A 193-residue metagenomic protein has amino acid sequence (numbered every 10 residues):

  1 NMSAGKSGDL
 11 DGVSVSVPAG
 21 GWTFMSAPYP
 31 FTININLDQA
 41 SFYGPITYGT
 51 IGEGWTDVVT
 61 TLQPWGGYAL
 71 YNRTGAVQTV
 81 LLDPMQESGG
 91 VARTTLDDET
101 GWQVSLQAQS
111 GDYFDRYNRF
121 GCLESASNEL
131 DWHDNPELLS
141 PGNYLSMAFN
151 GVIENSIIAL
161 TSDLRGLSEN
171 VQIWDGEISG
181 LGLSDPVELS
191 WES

Functional and structural regions predicted by a protein language model:
N1-S193: Compositionally biased Ser/Thr/Gly- and acidic/asparagine-rich, proline-interspersed low-complexity stretches
